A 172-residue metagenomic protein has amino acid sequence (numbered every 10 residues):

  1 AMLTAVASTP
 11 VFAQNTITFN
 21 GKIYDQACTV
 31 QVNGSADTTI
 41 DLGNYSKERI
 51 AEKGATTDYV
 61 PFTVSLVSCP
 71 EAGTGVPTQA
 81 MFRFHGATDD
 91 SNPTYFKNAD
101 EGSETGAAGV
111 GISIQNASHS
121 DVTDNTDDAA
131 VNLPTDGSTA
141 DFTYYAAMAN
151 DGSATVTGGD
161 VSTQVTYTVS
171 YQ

Functional and structural regions predicted by a protein language model:
A1-A13: Gram-negative bacterial Sec-dependent N-terminal signal peptides
P10-Q172: Mature extracellular/passenger domains of Gram-negative fimbrial/pilin and adhesin proteins
